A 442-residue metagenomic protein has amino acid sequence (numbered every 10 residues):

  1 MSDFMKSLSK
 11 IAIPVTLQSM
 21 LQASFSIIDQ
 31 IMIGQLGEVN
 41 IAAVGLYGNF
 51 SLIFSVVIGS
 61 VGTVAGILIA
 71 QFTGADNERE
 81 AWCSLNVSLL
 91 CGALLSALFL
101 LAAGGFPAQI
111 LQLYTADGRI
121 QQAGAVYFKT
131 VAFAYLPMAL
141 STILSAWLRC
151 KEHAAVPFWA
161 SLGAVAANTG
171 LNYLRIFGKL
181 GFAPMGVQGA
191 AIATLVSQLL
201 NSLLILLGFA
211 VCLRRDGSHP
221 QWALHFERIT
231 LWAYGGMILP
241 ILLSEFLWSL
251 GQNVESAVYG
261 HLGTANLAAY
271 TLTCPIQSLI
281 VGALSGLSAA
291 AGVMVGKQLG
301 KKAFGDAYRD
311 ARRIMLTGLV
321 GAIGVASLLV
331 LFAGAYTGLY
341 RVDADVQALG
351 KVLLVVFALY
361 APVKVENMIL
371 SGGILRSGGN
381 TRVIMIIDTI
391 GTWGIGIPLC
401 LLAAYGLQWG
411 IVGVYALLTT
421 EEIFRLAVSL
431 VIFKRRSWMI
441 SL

Functional and structural regions predicted by a protein language model:
M1-V15, I69-L136, F182-L239, V295-Y360 (+1 more regions): Short alpha-helical transmembrane segments in multi-pass integral membrane proteins
D3-I31, Q35-L36, L52-V64, L68 (+6 more regions): N-terminal transmembrane alpha-helices
K10-D29, T130, S141, A164 (+5 more regions): Transmembrane helical elements of multi-pass membrane transporters/channels
L17, L21, F25, F54-I58 (+16 more regions): Residue-level hotspots within pore-lining transmembrane alpha-helices of multi-pass secondary transporters
M20, S24-A42, L111-G118, L174-M185 (+5 more regions): Helix-terminus/linker motif at the lipid-water interface of multi-pass membrane proteins
I33-L52, R119-A123, V187-Q188, I229-M237 (+5 more regions): Interfacial/gating helices of multi-pass transporter permease domains
I41-L101, M138-E152, V156-P157, L267-A333 (+1 more regions): Small-residue-rich hydrophobic transmembrane alpha-helices
G62, V131-C150, P157-N168, A190-L206 (+5 more regions): Short runs within selected transmembrane alpha-helices of multi-pass transporters and secretion channels
